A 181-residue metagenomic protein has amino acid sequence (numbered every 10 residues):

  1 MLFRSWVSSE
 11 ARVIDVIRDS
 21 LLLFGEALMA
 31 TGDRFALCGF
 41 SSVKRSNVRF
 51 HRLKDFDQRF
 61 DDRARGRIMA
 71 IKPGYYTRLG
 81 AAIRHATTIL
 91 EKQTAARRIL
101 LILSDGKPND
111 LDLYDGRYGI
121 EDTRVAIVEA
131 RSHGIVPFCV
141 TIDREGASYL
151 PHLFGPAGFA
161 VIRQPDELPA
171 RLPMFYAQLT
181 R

Functional and structural regions predicted by a protein language model:
F3-R181: Acidic, glycine-rich A-domain
